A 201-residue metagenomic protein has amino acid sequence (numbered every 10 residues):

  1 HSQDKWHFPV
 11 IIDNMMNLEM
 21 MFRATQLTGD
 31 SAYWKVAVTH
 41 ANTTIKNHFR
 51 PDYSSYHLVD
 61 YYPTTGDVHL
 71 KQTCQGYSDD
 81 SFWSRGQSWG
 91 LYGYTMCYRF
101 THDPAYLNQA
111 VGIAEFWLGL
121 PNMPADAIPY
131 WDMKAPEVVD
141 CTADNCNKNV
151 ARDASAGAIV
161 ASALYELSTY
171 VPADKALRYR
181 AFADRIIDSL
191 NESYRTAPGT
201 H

Functional and structural regions predicted by a protein language model:
H1-H201: Glycan-recognition and catalytic cores of secretory/periplasmic carbohydrate-active enzymes
